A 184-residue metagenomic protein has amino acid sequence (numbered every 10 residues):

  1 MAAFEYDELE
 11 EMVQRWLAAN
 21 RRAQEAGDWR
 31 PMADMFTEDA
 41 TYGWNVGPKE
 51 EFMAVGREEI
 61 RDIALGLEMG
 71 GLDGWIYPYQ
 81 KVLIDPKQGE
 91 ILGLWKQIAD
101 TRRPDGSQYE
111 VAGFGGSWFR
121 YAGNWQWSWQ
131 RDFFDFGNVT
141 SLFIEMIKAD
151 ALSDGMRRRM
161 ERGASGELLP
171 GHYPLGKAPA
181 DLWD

Functional and structural regions predicted by a protein language model:
M1-A2, L17, R30: Short, charged low-complexity linear motifs
A2-E8, E68-D184: A beta-strand edge to alpha-helix "cap/lid" segment located at domain peripheries
Y6, W29-L92: A solvent-exposed, acidic/Ser-Thr-rich amphipathic alpha-helical stretch
D7-G27: Short, aromatic-enriched amphipathic alpha-helices that serve as compact interaction elements
V13, R57-R61, A112: A structural signal for well-ordered alpha-helical scaffolds and beta->alpha junctions
G27-D28, F114: Short Gly/charged-rich anion-binding patches and loops
